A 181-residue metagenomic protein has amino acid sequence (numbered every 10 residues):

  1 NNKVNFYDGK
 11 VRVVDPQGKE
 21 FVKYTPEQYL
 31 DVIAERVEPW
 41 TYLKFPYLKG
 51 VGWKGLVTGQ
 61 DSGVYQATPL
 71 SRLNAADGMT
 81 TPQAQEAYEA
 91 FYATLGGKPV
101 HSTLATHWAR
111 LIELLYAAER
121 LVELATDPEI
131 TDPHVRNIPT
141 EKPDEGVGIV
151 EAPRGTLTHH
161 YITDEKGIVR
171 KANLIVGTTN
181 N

Functional and structural regions predicted by a protein language model:
N1-N181: Metal/cofactor-centered catalytic core regions of large enzymes
